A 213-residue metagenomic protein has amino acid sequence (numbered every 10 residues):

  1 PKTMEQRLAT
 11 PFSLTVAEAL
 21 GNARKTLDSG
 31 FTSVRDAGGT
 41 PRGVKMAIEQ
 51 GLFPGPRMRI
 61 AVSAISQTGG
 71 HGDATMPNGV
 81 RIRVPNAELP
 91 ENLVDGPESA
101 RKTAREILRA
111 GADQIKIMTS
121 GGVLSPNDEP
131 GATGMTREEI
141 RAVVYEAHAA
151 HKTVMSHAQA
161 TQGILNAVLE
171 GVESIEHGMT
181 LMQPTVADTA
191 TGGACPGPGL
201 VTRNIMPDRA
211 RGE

Functional and structural regions predicted by a protein language model:
P1-Q50, T68-M76, E138, Q162 (+1 more regions): Metal-associated gating/positioning segment near the N- to mid-region
M4-A17, I82-K102, T153-M155: Active-site mouth loops of central-metabolism enzymes
T15-K25, D95-L108, A158-G163: Short, acidic/polar
G38-T40, E91-R105, E173-Q183: Active-site glycine- and acidic-residue-rich loops that bind and position anionic ligands or nucleotide-like cofactors
V44-L52, A100-A112, L181-C195: Short amphipathic alpha-helices and their capping/turn segments at secondary-structure boundaries
M46, G51-T75, G197, R203: Glycine-rich, aromatic-flanked loop segments that form ligand/cofactor-binding clefts across common enzyme folds
A61, T68, M118-E213: Active-site core of metal-dependent hydrolases
